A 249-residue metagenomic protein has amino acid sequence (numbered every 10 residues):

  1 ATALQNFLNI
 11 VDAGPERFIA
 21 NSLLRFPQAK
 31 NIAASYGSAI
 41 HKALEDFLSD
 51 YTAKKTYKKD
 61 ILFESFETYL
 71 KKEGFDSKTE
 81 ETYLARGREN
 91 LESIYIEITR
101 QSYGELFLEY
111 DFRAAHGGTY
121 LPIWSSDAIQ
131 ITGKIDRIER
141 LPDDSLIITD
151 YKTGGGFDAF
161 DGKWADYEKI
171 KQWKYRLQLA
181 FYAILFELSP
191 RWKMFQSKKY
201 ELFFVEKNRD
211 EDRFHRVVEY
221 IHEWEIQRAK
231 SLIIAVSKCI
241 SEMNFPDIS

Functional and structural regions predicted by a protein language model:
A1-S49: C-terminal, charged and often intrinsically disordered regions of DNA end-processing helicases and nucleases
I10, S22, A39-D50, S65 (+6 more regions): Generic, well-ordered alpha-helical scaffold segments in large soluble proteins
D12-A20, L62-F63, S145-A159, F204: Active-site-adjacent bridging/hinge elements
E16, I32, Y36, I40 (+4 more regions): Hydrophobic (often cysteine-bearing) scaffold residues that line and stabilize catalytic clefts of nucleotide/cofactor
N21-A29, T52, Y69-K78, F157-E168 (+1 more regions): Glycine- and acidic
A43-L121, R216-E219: A non-catalytic, helix-rich entry segment at domain boundaries
F107-S189: Non-catalytic protein-protein interaction segments used by genome-maintenance enzymes to assemble and couple activities
K171-Q172, F181-S249: Metal-dependent nuclease catalytic regions and adjoining charged, substrate-binding loops involved in nucleic-acid end
